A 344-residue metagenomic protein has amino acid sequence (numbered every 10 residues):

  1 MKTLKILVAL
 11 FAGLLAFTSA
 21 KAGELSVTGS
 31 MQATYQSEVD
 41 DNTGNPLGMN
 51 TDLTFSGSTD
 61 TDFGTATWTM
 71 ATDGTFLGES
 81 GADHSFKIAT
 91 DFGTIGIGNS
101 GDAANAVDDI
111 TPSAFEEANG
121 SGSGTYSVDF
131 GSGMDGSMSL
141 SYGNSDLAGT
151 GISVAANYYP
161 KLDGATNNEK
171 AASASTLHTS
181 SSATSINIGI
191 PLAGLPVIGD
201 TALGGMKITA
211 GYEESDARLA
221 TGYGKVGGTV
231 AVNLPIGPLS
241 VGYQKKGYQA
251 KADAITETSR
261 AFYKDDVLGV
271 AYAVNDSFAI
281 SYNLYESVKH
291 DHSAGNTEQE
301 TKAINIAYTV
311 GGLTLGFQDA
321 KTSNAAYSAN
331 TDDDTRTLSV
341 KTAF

Functional and structural regions predicted by a protein language model:
K2-F344: Outer-membrane beta-barrel proteins
